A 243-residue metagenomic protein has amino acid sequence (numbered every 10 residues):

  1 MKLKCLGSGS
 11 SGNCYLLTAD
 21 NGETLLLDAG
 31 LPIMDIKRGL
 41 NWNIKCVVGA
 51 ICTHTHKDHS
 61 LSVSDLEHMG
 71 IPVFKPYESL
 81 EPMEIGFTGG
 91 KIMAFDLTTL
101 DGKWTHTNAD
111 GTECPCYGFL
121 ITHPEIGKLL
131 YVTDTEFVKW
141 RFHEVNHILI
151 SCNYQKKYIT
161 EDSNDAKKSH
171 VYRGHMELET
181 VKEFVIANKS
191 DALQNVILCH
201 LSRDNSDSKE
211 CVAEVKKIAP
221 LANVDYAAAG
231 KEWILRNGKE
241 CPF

Functional and structural regions predicted by a protein language model:
M1-W42, P115-D134, H147: Conserved beta-strand hairpin/beta-sheet module of binuclear metal-dependent hydrolase folds, prominently
Y15, G89-S151: Catalytic core of the metallo-beta-lactamase
E23, P32-P76: Active-site metal-binding motif and surrounding structural segment of the metallo-beta-lactamase
G49, T53, V73-P76, I218-P220 (+1 more regions): Catalytic phosphate/metal-binding cores of nucleic-acid and nucleotide-processing enzymes, i.e., regions that mediate
T55-L61, L80-P82, F137-W140, Q155 (+1 more regions): Active-site environment of divalent metal-dependent phosphoester hydrolases
H56, S60-P115: Glycine/small-residue-rich loop that forms an oxyanion/phosphate-binding "nest" at active or ligand-binding sites
V132, S206-S208, W233-I234: Extended recognition/assembly regions associated with phosphoester-bond processing machinery
H143-A229: Cap/insert and terminal regions of metallo-dependent hydrolase folds
